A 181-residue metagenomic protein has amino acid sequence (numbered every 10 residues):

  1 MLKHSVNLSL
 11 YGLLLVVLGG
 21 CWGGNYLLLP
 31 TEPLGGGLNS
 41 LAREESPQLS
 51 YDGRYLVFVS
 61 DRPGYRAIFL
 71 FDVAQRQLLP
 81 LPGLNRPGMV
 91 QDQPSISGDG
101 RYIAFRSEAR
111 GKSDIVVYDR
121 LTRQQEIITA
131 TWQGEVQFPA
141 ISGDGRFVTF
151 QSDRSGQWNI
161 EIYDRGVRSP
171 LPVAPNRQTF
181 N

Functional and structural regions predicted by a protein language model:
M1-C21: Sec-dependent bacterial lipoprotein signal peptides
L2, C21-N181: Sequence signature of WD/YWTD-type beta-propeller architectures
